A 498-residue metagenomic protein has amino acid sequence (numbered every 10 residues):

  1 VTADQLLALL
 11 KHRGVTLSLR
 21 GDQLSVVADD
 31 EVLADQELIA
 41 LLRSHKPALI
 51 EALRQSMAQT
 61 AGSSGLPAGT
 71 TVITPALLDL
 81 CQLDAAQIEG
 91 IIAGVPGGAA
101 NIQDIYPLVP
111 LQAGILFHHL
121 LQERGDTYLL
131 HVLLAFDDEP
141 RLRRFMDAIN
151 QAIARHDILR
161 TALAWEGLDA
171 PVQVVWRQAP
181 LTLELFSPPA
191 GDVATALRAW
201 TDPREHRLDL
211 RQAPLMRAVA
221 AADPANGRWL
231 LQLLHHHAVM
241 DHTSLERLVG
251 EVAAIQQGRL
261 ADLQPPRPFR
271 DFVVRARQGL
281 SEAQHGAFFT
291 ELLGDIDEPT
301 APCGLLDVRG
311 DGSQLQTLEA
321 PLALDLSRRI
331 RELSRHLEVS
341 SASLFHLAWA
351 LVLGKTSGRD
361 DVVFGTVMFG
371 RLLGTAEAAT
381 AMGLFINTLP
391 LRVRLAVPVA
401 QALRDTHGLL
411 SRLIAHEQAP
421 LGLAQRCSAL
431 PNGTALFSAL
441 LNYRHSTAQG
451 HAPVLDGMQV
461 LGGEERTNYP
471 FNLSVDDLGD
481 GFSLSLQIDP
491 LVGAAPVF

Functional and structural regions predicted by a protein language model:
V1-H119, T195, P265-R267, D271 (+2 more regions): Regions immediately C-terminal to embedded phosphopantetheine-bearing carrier domains
G21-D22, S64-C81, L111-D137, E166-A190 (+10 more regions): Acyl/amide activation-and-transfer machinery of modular secondary-metabolite enzymes
I50-A61, G94-R177, A190-Q278, Q284 (+2 more regions): Acyl-group handoff/entry surfaces in thioester-processing enzymes
G65, G69-T70, P75-A76, D84 (+7 more regions): Flexible, P/S/T/G-rich "lid" or insertion loops adjacent to the active sites of thioester-utilizing
A99-D104, H119-L129, M146, D157-T161 (+7 more regions): His-Asp-centered acyl/peptidyl-transfer active-site segments
P203-L208, D456-G463: Short, P/G- and charge-enriched loop/turn segments at secondary-structure junctions
M240-D241, L491-F498: Regulatory loop-to-helix N-cap segments in sensory/regulatory domains that couple ligand/signal detection
S244, V249-G250, S341-W349: Short amphipathic alpha-helical segments
